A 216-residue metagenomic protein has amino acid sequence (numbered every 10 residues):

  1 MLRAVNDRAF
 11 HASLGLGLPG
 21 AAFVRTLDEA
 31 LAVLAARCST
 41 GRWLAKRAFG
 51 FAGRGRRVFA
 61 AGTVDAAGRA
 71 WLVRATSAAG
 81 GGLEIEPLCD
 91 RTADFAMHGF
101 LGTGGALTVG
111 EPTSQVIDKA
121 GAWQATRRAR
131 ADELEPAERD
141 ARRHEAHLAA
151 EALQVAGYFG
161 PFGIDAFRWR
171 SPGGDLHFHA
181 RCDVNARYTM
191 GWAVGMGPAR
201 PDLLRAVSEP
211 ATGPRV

Functional and structural regions predicted by a protein language model:
M1-A32, A36, G50-F51: Conserved N-proximal alpha/beta basic substrate-recognition cap immediately N-terminal to, or forming the N-lobe
L18-V24, R42-W71, A96, A120-E133: Glycine-rich phosphate-binding loop of ATP-grasp-fold ATP-dependent ligases
C38-G41, A67-A120, R168-R181: Phosphate-binding site of ATP-dependent enzymes
L44, G163, R181: Generic enzyme active-site microenvironment
A48-G50, W169, N185-M190: Short acidic, Gly/Ser-rich segments with clustered Asp/Glu that frequently serve as metal-coordination loops in enzyme
T63-A66, A70, L107-D132, R187-T189 (+1 more regions): Extended active-site and interfacial segments that coordinate phosphate-rich ligands in large catalytic machineries
A78-P87, V109, A122-L176: A long amphipathic alpha-helix within ATP-dependent nucleotide-binding catalytic cores
E145-L153, R187-V216: Active-site "cap" helix and flanking loop/linker of ATP-utilizing ligase/carboxylase catalytic domains
